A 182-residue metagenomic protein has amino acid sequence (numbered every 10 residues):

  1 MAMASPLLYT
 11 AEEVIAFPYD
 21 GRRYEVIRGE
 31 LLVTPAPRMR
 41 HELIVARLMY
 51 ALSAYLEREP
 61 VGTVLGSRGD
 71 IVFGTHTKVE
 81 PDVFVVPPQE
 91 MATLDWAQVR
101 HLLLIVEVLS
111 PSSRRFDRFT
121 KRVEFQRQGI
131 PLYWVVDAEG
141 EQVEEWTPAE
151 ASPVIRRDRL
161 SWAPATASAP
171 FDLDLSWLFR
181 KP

Functional and structural regions predicted by a protein language model:
M1-P182: Gly/Pro/Ser/Thr-rich low-complexity, intrinsically disordered segments predominantly at protein N-termini
